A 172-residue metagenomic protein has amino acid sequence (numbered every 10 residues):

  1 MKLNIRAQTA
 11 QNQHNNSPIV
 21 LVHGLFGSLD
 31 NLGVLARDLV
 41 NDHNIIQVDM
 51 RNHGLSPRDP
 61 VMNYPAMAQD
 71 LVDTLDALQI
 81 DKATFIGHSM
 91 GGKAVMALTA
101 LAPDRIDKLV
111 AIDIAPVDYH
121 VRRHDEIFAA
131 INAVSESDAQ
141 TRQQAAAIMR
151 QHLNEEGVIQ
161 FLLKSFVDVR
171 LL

Functional and structural regions predicted by a protein language model:
M1-V20, V40-H43, I80-K82, L171: Alpha/beta-hydrolase fold catalytic core
R6-Q8, G33-V40, I46-M90, A94: Active-site loop/oxyanion-hole signature of alpha/beta-hydrolase fold enzymes
G24-G27, S89: Active-site glycine-rich loops that stabilize anionic/oxyanionic intermediates across multiple enzyme folds
F26, M50-G54, P116: Alpha/beta-hydrolase active-site loop signature
M96-L101, D107-A145: Flexible "cap/lid" loop of the alpha/beta hydrolase fold
R122, S137-L172: Conserved alpha/beta-hydrolase catalytic His-Asp/Glu region
